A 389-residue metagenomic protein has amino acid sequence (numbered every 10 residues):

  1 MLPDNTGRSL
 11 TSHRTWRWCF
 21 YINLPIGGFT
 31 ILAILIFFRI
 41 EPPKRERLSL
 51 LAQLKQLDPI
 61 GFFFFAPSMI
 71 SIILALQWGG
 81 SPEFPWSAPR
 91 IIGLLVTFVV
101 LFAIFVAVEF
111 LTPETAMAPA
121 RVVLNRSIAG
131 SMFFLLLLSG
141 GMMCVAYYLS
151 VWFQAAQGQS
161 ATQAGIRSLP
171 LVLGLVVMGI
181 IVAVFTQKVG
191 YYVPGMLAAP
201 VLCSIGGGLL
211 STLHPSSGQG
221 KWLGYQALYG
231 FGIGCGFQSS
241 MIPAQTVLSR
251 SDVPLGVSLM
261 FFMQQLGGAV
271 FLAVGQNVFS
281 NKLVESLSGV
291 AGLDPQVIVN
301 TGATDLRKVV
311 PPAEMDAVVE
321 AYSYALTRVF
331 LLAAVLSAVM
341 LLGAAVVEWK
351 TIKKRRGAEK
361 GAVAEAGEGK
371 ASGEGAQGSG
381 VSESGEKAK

Functional and structural regions predicted by a protein language model:
M1-I60: Helix-loop-helix hairpins in multi-pass membrane proteins, especially solute transporters
L2-H13, W18, W222-N300, R328-F330 (+1 more regions): Small-residue-rich alpha-helical segments with characteristic i,i+4
S12-L24, W78-R90, Y191-V193, S280-V335: A membrane-interface helix-boundary motif in multi-pass transporters
L24-K44, A66-W78, T97-T112, L341-E348: C-terminal membrane-cytosol helix-exit motif in multi-pass small-molecule transporters
I26-T30, L202-G207, S337-M340: MFS 12-TM fold signature
I34-L54, P82, A107-T115, P215 (+3 more regions): Helix-loop junctions on the cytosolic side of multi-pass membrane transporters, especially the intracellular loop
E83, T304-K389: Transmembrane-helix exit segments and adjacent C-terminal regions of multi-pass membrane proteins
W86-L255, V347, T351: Transmembrane core module of solute transporters
